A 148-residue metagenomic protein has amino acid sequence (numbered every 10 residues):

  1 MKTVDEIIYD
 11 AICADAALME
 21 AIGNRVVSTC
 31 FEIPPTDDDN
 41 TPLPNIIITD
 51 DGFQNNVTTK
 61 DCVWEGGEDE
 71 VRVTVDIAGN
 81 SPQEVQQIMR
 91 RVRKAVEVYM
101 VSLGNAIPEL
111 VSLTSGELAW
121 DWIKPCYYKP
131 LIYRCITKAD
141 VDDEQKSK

Functional and structural regions predicted by a protein language model:
M1-C62, Q83, Q145-K148: Small/polar-rich, solvent-exposed N-terminal microdomains that initiate assembly or binding
D39-D69, G104, P108-Y127: Short, charged, surface-exposed interaction patches
G66-S81, C126-K138: Oligomerization/assembly interface segments of phage tail-like spikes and tubes
I77-Q83, G104-E109: Short C-terminal domain-edge/linker segments immediately following a structured domain
N80-E97: Extracellular/virion structural assembly segments
K94-K148: Acidic-leaning, charged glycine-interspersed low-complexity segments
